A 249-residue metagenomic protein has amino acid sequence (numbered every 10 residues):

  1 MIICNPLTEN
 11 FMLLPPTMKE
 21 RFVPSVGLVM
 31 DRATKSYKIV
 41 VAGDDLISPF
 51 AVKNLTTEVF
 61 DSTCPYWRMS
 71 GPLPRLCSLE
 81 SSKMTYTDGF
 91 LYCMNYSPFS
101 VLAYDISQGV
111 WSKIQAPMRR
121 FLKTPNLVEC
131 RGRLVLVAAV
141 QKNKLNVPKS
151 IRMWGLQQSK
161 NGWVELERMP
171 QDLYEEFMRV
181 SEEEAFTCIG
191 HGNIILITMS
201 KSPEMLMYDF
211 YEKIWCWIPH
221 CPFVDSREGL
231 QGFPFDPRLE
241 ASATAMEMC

Functional and structural regions predicted by a protein language model:
M1-R152, N193, L230-F233: A sequence/structural signal of beta-propeller blade repeats
E9, K201-S202: Glycine-centered tight beta-turn/hairpin loop motif at sheet-sheet or coil-to-beta transitions
M18-E20, Y211-K213, P222-V224: A short, sequence-level motif marking secondary-structure junctions
S62, E212, F235-P237: Generic detector of N-terminal low-structure segments
R68, S159-K201, M207, C216-P219 (+2 more regions): A surface-exposed beta-alpha-beta supersecondary segment
S97, V140, K201, Y211 (+1 more regions): A broadly conserved detector of short glycine/acidic/proline-rich loop/turn motifs that flank catalytic sites and bind
Y104, P148-I151, M207-E212, H220-C221: Composition- and surface-driven signal marking solvent-exposed, interaction-prone regions in large proteins
W154-Q157: Plant regulatory low-complexity segments
